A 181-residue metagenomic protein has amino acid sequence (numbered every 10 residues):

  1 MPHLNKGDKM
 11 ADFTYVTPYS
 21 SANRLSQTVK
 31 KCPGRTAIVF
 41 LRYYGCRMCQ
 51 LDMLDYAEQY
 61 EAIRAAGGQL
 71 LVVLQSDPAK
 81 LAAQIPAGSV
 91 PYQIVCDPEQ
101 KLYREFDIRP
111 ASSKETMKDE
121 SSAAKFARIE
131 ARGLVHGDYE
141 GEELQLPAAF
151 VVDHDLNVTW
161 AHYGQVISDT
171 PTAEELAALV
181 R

Functional and structural regions predicted by a protein language model:
M1-V29: N-terminal "domain-start" segment that seeds a small globular fold
K6, C32-P33, A66, Q145: Residue-level preference for short coil/turn positions at secondary-structure junctions
M10-A11, A37, L146-A148: Short loop/turn microsegments at loop-to-beta-strand junctions
S26-Y56: Short active-site neighborhood of thiol/selenol oxidoreductases, capturing the structured segment around
R42, Q75, H154: Cofactor-binding loop segments of dinucleotide-utilizing enzymes, especially the Rossmann-like FAD- and NAD(P)+-binding
D52-E105, A111: Structural microenvironment flanking redox-active thiols in thiol-disulfide oxidoreductases
D97-S168: Thiol/selenol-based redox catalytic cores and closely related redox-interacting motifs
I167-R181: A short, polar/charged loop-to-alpha-helix boundary motif
